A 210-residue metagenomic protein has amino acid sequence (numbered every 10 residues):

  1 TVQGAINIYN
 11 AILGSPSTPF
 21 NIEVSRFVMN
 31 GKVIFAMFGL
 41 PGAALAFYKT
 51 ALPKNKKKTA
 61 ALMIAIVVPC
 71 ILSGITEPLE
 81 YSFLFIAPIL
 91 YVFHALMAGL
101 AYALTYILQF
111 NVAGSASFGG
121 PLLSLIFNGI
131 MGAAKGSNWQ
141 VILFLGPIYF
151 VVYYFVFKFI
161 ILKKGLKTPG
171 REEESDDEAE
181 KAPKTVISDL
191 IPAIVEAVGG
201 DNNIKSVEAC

Functional and structural regions predicted by a protein language model:
V2-F27, L40-K49, A65-P69, S73-I187: Transmembrane alpha-helical segments and their short flanking loops that form helix-hairpins/helix-helix interfaces
M29-M37: Structural signature of hydrophobic alpha-helical transmembrane segments
F47-K49, P53-L62: Membrane-proximal intracellular helices of multi-pass ion channels
K57-T59, A179-K184, S206: Generic detector of short, locally flexible boundary/turn motifs and exposed helical patches
M63, L84, E208-C210: A structural signal for short secondary-structure junctions
T185-C210: Structured cytosolic domains appended to multi-pass membrane proteins
